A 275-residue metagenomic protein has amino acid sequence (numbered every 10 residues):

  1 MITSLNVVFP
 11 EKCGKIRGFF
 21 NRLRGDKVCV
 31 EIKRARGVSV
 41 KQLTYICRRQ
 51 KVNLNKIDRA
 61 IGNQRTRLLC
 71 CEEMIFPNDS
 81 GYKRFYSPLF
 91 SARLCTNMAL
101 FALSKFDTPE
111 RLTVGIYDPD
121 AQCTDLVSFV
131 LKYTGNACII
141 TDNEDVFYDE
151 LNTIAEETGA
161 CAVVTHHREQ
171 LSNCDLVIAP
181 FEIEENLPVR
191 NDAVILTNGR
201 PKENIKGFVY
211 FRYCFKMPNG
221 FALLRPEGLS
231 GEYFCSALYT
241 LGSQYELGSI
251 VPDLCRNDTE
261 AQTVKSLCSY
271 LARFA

Functional and structural regions predicted by a protein language model:
V7-E11, Y45-R48, C71-M74, I116-D120 (+3 more regions): Structural motif
F9-I16, N21-N78, L271, A275: Metallocofactor- and cofactor-centric catalytic cores in central/energy metabolism, strongly enriched
D26-V30, R48-K56, L151-D175, E182-N186: A short, well-structured beta->alpha microelement
I75-D79, C123-L126, E144-L151, E184-L187 (+1 more regions): Short, charged/polar "capping" segments at the starts of alpha-helices and the immediately preceding loops
K83-F101: A glycine-rich, Thr/Ser-enriched phosphate-binding loop motif common to dinucleotide/cofactor-binding enzymes
F106-Q170: Glycine-rich phosphate/diphosphate-binding loop of Rossmann-like nucleotide-binding domains
V163-A222: Rossmann-like adenosine-cofactor binding region
N198-A275: Adenosine-phosphate binding glycine-rich loop
